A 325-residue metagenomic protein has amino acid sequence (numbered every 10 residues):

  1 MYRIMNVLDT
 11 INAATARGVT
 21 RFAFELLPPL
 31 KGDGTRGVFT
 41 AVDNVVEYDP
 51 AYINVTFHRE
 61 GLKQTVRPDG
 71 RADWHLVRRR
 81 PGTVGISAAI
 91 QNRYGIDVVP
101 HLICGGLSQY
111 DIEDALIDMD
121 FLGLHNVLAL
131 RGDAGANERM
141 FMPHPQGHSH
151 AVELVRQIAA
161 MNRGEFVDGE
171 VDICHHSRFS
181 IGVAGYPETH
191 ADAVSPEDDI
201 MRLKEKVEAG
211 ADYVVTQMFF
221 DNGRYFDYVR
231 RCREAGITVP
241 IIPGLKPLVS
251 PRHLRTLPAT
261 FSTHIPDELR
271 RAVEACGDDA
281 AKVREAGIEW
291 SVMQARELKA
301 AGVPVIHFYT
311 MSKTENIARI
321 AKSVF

Functional and structural regions predicted by a protein language model:
M1-F24, K31, F166-F179, F325: N-terminal amphipathic alpha-helix/helix-capping segment at the start of soluble metabolic enzymes
I4, G132, P145-H176, V183-D192 (+4 more regions): Active-site pocket-lining/capping segments in soluble small-molecule metabolic enzymes
R21-F39, D97-Y110, S180-D198, E274-E289: Active-site mouth loops of central-metabolism enzymes
E25, I53, M119, K206 (+3 more regions): Conserved, mostly hydrophobic/aromatic
P29, Y48-P81, G135-Q146, A211-Y228 (+1 more regions): Glycine-rich, proline-tolerant flexible connector loops at the mouths of alpha/beta enzymes
S108-F121, D198-R202, D227-R230, S250-T256 (+1 more regions): Catalytic cores of alpha/beta
Q109-Q157: Flexible, glycine-rich active-site loops centered on histidine and acidic residues that chelate a metal or position
